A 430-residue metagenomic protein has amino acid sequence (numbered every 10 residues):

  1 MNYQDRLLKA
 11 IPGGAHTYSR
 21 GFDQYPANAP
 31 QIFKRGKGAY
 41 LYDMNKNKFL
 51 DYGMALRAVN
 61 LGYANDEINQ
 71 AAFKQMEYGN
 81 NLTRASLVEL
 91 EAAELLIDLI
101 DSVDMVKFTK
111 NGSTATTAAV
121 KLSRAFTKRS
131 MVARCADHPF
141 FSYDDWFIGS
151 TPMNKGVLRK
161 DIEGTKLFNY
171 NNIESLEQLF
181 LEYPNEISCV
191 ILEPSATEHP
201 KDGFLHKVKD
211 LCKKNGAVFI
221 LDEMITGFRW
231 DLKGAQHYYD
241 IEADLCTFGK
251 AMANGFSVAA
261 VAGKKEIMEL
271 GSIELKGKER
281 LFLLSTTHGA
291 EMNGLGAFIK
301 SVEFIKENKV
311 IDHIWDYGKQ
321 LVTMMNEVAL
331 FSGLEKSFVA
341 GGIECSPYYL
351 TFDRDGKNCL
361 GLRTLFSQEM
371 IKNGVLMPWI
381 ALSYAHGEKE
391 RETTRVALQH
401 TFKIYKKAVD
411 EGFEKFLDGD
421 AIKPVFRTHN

Functional and structural regions predicted by a protein language model:
M1-N430: Conserved N-terminal phosphate-binding loop of PLP-dependent enzymes in the Aspartate aminotransferase
